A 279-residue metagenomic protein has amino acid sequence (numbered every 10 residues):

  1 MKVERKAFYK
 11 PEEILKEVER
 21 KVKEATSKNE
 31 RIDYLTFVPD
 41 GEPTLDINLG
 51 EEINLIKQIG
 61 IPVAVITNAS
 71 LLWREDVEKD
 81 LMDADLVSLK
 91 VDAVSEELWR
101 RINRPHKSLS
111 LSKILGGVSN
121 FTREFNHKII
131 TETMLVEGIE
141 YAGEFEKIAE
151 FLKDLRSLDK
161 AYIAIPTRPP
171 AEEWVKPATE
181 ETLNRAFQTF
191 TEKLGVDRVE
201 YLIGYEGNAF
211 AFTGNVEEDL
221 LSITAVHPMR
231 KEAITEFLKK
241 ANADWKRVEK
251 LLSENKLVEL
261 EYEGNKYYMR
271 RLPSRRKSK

Functional and structural regions predicted by a protein language model:
M1-E13: Canonical Radical SAM [4Fe-4S] cluster-binding loop centered on the CxxxCxxC motif and its immediate flanking residues
E13, E17-R20, K113, G117 (+2 more regions): Well-ordered alpha-helical segments embedded in enzymatic catalytic cores
E13-D40: Short Fe-S-cluster ligation motifs
A25-N29, H106, F125, H227 (+1 more regions): Short coil/turn helix-boundary motifs
T44-K193: Conserved AdoMet/S-adenosylmethionine-binding subsite of the radical SAM
E140-K279: Auxiliary Fe-S-binding modules of radical SAM enzymes
